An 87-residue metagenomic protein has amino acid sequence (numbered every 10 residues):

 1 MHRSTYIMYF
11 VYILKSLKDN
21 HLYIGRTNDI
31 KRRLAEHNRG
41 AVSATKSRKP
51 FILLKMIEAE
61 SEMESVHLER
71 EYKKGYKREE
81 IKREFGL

Functional and structural regions predicted by a protein language model:
M1-V42, S47-I52, M56-K74, R78-E80 (+1 more regions): GIY-YIG nuclease catalytic motif and its immediate N-terminal context
